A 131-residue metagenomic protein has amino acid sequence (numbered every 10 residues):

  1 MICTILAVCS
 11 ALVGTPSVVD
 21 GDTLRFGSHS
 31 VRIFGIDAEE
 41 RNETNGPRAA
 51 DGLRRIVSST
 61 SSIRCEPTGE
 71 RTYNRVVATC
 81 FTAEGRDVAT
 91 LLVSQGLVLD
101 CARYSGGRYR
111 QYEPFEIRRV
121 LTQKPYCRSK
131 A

Functional and structural regions predicted by a protein language model:
I2-A131: Small beta-barrel nucleic-acid-binding modules, primarily SNase/OB-fold domains and secondarily Tudor-like barrels
